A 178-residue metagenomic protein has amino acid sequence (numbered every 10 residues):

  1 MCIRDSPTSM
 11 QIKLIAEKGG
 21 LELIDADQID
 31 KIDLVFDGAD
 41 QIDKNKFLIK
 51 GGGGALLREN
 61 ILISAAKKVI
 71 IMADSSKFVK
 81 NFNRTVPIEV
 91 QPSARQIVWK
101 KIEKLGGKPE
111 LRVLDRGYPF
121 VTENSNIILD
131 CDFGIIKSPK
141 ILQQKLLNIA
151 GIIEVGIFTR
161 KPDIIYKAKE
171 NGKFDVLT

Functional and structural regions predicted by a protein language model:
M1-I3: Short, small-residue-biased leader/transition segments that mark boundaries at the very start of proteins
Q11-T178: Conserved phosphate- and dinucleotide-binding cores of soluble alpha/beta proteins, encompassing both enzyme active
